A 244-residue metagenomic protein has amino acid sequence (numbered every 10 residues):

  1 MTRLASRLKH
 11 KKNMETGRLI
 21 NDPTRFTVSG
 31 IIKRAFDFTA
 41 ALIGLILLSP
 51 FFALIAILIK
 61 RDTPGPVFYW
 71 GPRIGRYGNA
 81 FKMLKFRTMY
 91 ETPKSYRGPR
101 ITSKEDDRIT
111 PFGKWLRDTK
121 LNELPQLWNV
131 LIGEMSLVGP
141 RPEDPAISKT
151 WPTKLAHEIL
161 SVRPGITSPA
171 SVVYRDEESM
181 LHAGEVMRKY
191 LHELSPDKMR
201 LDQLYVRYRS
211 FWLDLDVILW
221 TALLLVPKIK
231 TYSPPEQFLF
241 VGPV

Functional and structural regions predicted by a protein language model:
M1-K11, L137, T150, L155-H157 (+2 more regions): Soluble, non-transmembrane catalytic domains of enzymes that act on hydrophobic metabolites at membranes
R3-E15, I20-P93, Y205-V244: A hydrophobic, helix-centered structural microdomain
S6-K12, V67-R108, A170-P196: Short, glycine-rich, amphipathic interfacial segments at transmembrane boundaries or analogous
A41, Y69, T110-K114, A146 (+1 more regions): Positions in alpha-helical segments
L58, P99-R100, A156-L160, Y190 (+1 more regions): Short, P/G- and charge-enriched loop/turn segments at secondary-structure junctions
T102-S168, D216-I218: A short, structured surface patch at a secondary-structure boundary
F112-D118, Q203-R207, A222: Short, well-ordered beta-strand elements within core beta-sheets of diverse protein domains
L191-P196, D202, R207-W212: Soluble extracytoplasmic domains of inner/organellar membrane proteins
